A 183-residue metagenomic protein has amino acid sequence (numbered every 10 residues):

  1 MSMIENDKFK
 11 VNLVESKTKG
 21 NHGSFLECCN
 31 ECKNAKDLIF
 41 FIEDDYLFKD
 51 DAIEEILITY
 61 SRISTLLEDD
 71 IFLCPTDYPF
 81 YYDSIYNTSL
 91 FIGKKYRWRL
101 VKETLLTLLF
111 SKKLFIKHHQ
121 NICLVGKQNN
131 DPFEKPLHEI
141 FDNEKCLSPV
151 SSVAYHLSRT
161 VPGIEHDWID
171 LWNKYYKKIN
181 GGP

Functional and structural regions predicted by a protein language model:
M1-D7, N87-S89, L137: Short, aromatic/basic amphipathic alpha-helical patches
M1-K36: Active-site-proximal specificity loops/subdomain of glycosyltransferases
K17-C28, F48-A52, N129, F133: Phosphate/oxyanion-binding active-site loops and adjacent basic polyanion-contact surfaces
C32, L47-N121: Conserved catalytic core of nucleotide-sugar-dependent glycosyltransferases
A35-L38, D69, E144-K145: Short coil/turn segments at beta-strand junctions that form active-site/ligand-binding loops
K36-L47: Short beta-strand-to-loop acidic/aromatic patch adjacent to the donor-nucleotide binding site
F40, L73, L147-P149: Hydrophobic/aromatic beta-strand patches that form the interior of the parallel beta-sheet core in alpha/beta enzyme
K112-K113, K117-P183: C-terminal catalytic/acceptor-binding lobe
